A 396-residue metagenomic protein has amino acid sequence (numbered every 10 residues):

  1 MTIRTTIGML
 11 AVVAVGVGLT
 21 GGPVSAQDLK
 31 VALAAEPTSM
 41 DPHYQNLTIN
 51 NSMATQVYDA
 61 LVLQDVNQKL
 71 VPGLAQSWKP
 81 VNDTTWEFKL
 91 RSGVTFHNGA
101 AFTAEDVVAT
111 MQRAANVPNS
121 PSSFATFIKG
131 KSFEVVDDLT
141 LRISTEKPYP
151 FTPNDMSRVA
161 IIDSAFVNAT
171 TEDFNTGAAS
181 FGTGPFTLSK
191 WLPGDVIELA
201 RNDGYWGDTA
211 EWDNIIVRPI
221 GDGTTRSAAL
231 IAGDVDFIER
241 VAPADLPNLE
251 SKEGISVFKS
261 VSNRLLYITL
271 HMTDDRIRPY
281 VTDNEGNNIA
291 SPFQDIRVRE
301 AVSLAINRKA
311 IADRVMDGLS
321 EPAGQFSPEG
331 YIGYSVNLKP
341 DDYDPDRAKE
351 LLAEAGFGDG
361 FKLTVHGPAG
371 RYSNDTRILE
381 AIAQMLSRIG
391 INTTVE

Functional and structural regions predicted by a protein language model:
M1-T5: Positively charged n-region of N-terminal signal peptides that target proteins for export
G8-T20: Bacterial N-terminal signal peptides
T20-A26: Sec/Tat signal peptide C-region and signal peptidase I cleavage site
A26-L33: Cleaved targeting-peptide boundary
L33-N82, Q112, A179-T183: N-terminal lobe/hinge region of extracytoplasmic solute-binding protein
A35-N51, L74-A75, A100, S123 (+4 more regions): A structural "hinge/loop" feature
L63-V66, K79, E87, R91-P121 (+5 more regions): Extracytoplasmic/periplasmic ligand-capture domains
K79, S123-V167: Surface-exposed binding/hinge segments that line and control ligand-binding clefts or catalytic entry sites
